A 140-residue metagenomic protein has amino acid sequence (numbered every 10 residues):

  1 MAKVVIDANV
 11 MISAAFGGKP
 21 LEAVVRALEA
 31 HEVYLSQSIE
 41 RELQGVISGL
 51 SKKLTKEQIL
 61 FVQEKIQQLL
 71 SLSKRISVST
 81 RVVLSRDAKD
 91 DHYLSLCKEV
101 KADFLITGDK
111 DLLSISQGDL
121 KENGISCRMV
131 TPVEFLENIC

Functional and structural regions predicted by a protein language model:
M1-L35: Short, well-structured N-terminal submotif of metal-dependent ribonuclease cores
S13-A15, V46, I115, N138-I139: Residues that scaffold the ATP/ADP-binding catalytic core of kinase and kinase-like folds
G17-G18, V24, I47, Q117-L120: Short amphipathic alpha-helical segments
A27-A30, Q37-T80: PIN-domain endoribonuclease scaffold, especially VapC-family toxins
E32, K74, S126-R128: Conserved beta-strand segments of alpha/beta enzyme cores
R41-E42, V82-S85, P132-C140: A short acidic, often aromatic-flanked loop/helix-cap motif at beta-alpha or helix-coil junctions that lines enzyme
S71-K110, S114-Q117: Active-site neighborhoods of divalent-metal-dependent phosphate/nucleic-acid chemistry enzymes
K110-C140: Acidic, PIN/NYN-like endoribonuclease modules and their adjacent C-terminal/linker elements
